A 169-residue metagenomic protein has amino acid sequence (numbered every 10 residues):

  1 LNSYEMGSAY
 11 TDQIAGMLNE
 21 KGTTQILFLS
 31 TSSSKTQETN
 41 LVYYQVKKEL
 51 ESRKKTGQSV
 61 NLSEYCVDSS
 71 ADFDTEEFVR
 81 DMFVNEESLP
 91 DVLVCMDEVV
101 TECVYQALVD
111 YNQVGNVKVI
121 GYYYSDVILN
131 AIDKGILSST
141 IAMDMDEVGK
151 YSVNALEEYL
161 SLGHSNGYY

Functional and structural regions predicted by a protein language model:
L1-G16, L29-S32, Q37, K134-D146: Short beta-strand elements at the ligand-binding edges of bilobed clamshell
M6-Y10, Q37-V60, D74, F78 (+2 more regions): Short, solvent-exposed amphipathic alpha-helices that sit in or adjacent to ligand/effector-binding or catalytic
D12-N19, K47, E51-K55, R80-S88 (+4 more regions): Sec-exported extracytoplasmic/periplasmic mature domains
L18-I26: Nucleotide donor/acceptor-binding cores
T24, D91-V92, S138: Conserved acidic residues
L27-S30, G121-Y123: Short beta-strand/turn micro-motifs composed of small residues that flank or help shape donor/cofactor-binding pockets
Q45-V46, N61-A131: Hydrophobic alpha-helical
D144-Y169: Hinge/cleft segment of the Venus flytrap/periplasmic-binding protein
